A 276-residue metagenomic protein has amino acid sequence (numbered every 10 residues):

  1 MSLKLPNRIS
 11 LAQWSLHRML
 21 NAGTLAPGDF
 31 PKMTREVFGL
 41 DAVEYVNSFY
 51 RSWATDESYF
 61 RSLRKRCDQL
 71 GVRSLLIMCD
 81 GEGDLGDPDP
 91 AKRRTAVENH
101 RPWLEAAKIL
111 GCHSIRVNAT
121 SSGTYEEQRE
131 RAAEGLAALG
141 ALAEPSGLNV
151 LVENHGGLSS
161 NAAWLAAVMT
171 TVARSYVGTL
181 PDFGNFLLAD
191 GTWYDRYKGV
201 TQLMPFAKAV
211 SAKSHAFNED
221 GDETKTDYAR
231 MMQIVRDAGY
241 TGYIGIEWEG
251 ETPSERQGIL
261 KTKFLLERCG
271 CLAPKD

Functional and structural regions predicted by a protein language model:
M1-I109, E127-E130, A137, E144 (+8 more regions): N-terminal pre-domain/capping segments
S15-H17, N47-F49, D80-G83, R116-G123 (+4 more regions): Active-site-proximal loop/turn and secondary-structure-junction residues that shape catalytic pockets, frequently
A42-E44, L76, R116, L151 (+2 more regions): Conserved beta-strand positions in the central sheet of alpha/beta enzyme cores
Y45, V150-N154, E219: Short catalytic-loop micro-motif centered on adjacent basic/acidic residues
V72, L148, A238-G242: A short helix->loop->beta-strand "cap" motif at the edges of active sites that frequently abuts
A107-E127, S146, L151-H155, G245: Active-site groove signature of glycoside hydrolases
A143-Y176, L188: Basic- and aromatic-lined ligand-binding clefts that recognize polyanionic substrates
L188-I246: Glycoside hydrolase catalytic-domain groove-lining segments
